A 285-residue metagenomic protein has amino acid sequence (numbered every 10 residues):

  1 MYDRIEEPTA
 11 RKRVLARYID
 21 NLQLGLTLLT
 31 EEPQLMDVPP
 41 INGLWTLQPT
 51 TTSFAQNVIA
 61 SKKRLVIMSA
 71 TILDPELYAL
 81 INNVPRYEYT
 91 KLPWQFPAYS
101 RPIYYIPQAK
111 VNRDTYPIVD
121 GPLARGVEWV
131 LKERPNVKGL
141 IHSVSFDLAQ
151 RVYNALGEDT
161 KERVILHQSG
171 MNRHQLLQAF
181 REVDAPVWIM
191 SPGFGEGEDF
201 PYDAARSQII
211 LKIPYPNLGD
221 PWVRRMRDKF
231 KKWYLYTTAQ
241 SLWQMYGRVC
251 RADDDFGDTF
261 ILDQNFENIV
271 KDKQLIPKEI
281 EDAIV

Functional and structural regions predicted by a protein language model:
R4-Y105, K110, R173, W188-P192: A contiguous, basic/glycine-rich beta-loop/short-helix subdomain that forms a polymer-engagement track
P8-A16, V152, E267-V285: Short, low-complexity, polybasic intrinsically disordered segments
P39, A79-R86, A155-D159, A204-S207 (+2 more regions): Short secondary-structure boundary/capping segments
Q56-S61, Y105-V144: Conserved interdomain hinge at the start of the Helicase C-terminal
V66-M68, V137-L148, I261-L262: Conserved RecA-like ASCE P-loop NTPase motor core of nucleic-acid helicases/translocases
P75-L77, L148-V152, E196-D199, V270: Phosphate- and divalent-cation-binding pockets in alpha/beta enzyme and binding domains that engage nucleotide-derived
P107-P117, S169-I269: Conserved RecA-like P-loop NTPase helicase motor core
H142-S169: Conserved helicase motor "Helicase C" RecA-like lobe of SF1/SF2 P-loop NTPases
